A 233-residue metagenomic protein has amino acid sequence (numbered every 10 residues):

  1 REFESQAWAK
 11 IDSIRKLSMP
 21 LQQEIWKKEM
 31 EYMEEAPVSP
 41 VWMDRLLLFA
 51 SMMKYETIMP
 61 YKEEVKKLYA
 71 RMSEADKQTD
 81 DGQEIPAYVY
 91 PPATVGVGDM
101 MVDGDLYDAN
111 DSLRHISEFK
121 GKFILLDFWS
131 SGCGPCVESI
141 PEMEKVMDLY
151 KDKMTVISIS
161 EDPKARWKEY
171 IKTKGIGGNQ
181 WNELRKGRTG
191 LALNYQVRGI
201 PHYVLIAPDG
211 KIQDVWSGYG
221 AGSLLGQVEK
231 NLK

Functional and structural regions predicted by a protein language model:
R1-R114: Oxidative protein folding and maturation machinery
A109-N110, F119, P208: Short, ordered coil/turn segments that flank beta-strands lining enzyme active or ligand-binding pockets
R114-H115, Q213: Generic structural signal for well-ordered beta-strand positions
K120-G121, F128-K145: Conserved redox-active cysteine motifs that mediate thiol-disulfide chemistry, especially di-cysteine Cys-X(1-2)-Cys
F123-I124, P201: Alpha/beta-hydrolase fold active-site loops
D152-R166, I176-G187: Thiol-based oxidoreductase modules, predominantly thioredoxin-like and allied folds used for disulfide exchange
I171-D209: Short, internal strand/loop/helix patches that form the active-site neighborhood or redox-interaction surface
G199-I200, P208-K233: Non-catalytic, surface beta->alpha helical segment in thiol-disulfide oxidoreductase systems
